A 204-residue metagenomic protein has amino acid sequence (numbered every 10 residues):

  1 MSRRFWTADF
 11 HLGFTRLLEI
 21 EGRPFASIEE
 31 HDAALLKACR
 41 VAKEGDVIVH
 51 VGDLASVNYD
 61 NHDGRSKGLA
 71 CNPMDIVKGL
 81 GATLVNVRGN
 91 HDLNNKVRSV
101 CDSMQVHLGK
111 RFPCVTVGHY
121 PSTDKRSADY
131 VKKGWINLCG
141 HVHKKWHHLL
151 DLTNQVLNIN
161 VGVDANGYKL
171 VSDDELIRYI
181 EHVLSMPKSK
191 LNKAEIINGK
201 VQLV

Functional and structural regions predicted by a protein language model:
M1-F5: Extreme N-terminal starter segment of soluble prokaryotic enzymes
T7, L12, R16-G109: Core catalytic region of metal-dependent phosphoesterases/phosphodiesterases, especially metallo-beta-lactamase-like
C39, M74-D75, A194, V201-L203: Hydrophobic transmembrane signal anchors and adjacent membrane-proximal interface regions, especially in viral
K96-Q202: Conserved beta-sheet core of the metallophosphoesterase superfamily
